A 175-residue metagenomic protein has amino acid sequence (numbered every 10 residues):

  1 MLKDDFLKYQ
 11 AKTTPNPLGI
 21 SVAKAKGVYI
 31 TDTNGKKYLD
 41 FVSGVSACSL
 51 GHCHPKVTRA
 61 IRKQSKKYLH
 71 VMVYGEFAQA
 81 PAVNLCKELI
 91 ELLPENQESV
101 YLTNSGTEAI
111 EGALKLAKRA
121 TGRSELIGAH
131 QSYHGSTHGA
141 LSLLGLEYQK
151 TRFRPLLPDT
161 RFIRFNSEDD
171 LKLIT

Functional and structural regions predicted by a protein language model:
M1, D5-Y9, H70, E88 (+1 more regions): Intrinsically disordered, low-complexity boundary segments flanking structured domains
M1-K26, K67, P81-A82: Active-site-adjacent loop/helix segments that line or gate small-molecule/cofactor pockets in enzymes
K8, K37-R123: Glycine-rich loop-to-alpha-helix module at the N-terminal edge of alpha/beta enzyme cores
G19-V42: Active-site and channel-lining beta-strand-loop segments that bind or position nucleotide-derived/phosphorylated
V22, C53, P81, I163-N166: Short secondary-structure boundary/capping elements
Y29, A47-L50, R161-F162: Short, well-ordered beta-strand elements within core beta-sheets of diverse protein domains
T31-D32, L50-H52, L143: Short beta-strand-to-turn element immediately C-terminal to the catalytic PLP-Schiff-base lysine in fold type I
C86-T175: PLP-dependent aspartate aminotransferase-fold enzymes
